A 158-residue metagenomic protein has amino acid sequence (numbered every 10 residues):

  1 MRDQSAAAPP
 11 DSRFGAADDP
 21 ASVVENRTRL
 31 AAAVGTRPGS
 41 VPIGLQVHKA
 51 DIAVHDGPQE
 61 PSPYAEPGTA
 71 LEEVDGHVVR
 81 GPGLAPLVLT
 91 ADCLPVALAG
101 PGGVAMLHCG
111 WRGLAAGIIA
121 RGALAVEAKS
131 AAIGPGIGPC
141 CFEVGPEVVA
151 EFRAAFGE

Functional and structural regions predicted by a protein language model:
M1-E158: Active-site microenvironment for binding and transforming phosphate-containing groups
